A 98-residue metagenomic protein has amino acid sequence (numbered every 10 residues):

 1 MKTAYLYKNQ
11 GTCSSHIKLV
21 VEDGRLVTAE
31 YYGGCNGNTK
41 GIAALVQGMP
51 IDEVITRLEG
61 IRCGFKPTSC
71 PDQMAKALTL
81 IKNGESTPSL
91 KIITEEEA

Functional and structural regions predicted by a protein language model:
M1-L6: Short, hydrophobic/aromatic-rich segments at coil-to-beta transitions
K8-I92: Active-site- and interface-proximal helix/loop "cap" or "latch" segments in soluble metabolic and energy-transducing
I92-A98: Short acidic DE-rich linear segments
